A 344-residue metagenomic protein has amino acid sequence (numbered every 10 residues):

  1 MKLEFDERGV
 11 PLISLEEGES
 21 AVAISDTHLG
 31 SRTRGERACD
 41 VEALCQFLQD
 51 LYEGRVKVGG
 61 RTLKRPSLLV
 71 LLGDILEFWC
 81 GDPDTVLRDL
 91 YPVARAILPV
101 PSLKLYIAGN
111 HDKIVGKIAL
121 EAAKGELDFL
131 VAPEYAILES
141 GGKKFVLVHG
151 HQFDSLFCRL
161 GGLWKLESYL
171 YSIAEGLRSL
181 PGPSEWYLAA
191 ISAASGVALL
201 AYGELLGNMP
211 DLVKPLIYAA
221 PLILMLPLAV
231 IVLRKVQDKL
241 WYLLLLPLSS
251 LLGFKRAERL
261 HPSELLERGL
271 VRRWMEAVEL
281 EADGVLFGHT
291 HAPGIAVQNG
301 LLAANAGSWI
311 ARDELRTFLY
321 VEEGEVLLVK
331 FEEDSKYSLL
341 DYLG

Functional and structural regions predicted by a protein language model:
K2-D6, Q49-D50, K255-V278, F331-S335: A structural preference for long, well-packed, hydrophobic secondary-structure segments
K2-I24, L29-G141: Core catalytic region of metal-dependent phosphoesterases/phosphodiesterases, especially metallo-beta-lactamase-like
S20-S31, K144-Q152, L302-S308, K330-F331: Active-site-proximal beta-strand elements of phosphoester/diester hydrolases
H28-G30, L76-E77, D112-K113, Q152-F153 (+2 more regions): Short, solvent-exposed loop/turn segments at secondary-structure junctions
G60, W79-G81, V86-L103, V236-Y242 (+2 more regions): N-terminal short leaders/motifs
K124-P133, G141-K144, H151, F157 (+3 more regions): Conserved beta-sheet core of the metallophosphoesterase superfamily
G150-G269: Active-site-proximal loop/helix segment associated with metal-binding centers of metalloenzymes
N208, V213-L246, V297-G344: Acidic, His/Gly-rich catalytic cores of divalent-metal-dependent hydrolytic chemistry
